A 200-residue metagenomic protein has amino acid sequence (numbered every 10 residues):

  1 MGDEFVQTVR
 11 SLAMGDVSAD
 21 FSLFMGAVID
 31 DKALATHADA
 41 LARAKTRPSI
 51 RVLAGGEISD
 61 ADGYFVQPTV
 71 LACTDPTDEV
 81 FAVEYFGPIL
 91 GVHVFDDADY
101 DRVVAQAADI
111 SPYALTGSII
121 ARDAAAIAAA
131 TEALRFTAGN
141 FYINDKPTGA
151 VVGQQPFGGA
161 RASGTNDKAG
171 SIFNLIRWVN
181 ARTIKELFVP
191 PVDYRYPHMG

Functional and structural regions predicted by a protein language model:
M1-D3, K45, D99: Long hydrophobic segments that form regular secondary structure
D3, A35-A38, A128: Alpha-helical elements of the RecA-like P-loop NTPase motor core of helicases
V6-V17, I58, F65-G200: Conserved C-terminal structural/oligomerization subdomain of aldehyde/semialdehyde dehydrogenase
S18-S22: PAS and related sensory helical modules
A27: Pyridoxal 5′-phosphate
D31, A35-R51: Long, low-complexity segments enriched in small/aliphatic residues
I50-Y64: Conserved PLP cofactor-binding pocket of PLP-dependent enzymes
